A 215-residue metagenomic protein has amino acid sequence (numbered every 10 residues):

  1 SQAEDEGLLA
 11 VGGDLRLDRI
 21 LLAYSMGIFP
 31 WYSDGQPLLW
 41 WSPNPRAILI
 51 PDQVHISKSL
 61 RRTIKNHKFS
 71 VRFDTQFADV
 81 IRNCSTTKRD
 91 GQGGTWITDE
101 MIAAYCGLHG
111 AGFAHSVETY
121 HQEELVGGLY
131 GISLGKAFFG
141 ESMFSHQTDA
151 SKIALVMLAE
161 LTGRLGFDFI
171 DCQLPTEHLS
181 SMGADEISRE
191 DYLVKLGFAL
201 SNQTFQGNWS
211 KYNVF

Functional and structural regions predicted by a protein language model:
S1-F215: N-acyltransferase acceptor-side catalytic subdomain
